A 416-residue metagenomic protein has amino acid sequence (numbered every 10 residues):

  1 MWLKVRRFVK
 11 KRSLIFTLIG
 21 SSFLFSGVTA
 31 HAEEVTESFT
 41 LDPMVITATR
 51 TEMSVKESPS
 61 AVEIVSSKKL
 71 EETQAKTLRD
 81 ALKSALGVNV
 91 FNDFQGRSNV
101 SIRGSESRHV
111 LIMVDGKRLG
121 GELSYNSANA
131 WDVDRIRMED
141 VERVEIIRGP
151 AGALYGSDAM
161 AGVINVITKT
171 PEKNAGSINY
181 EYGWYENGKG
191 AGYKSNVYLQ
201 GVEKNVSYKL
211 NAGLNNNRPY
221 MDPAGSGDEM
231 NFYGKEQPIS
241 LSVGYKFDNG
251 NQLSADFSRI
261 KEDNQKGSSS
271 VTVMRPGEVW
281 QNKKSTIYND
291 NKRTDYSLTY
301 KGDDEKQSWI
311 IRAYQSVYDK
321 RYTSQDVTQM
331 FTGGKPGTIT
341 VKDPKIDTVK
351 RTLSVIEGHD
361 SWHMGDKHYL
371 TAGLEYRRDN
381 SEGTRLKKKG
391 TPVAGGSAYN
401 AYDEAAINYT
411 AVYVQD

Functional and structural regions predicted by a protein language model:
W2-T73, D80-A85, Q200, Q237 (+4 more regions): N-terminal Sec signal peptide and the immediately downstream disordered periplasmic leader that contains the TonB box
D42, S98, G162, G176 (+5 more regions): Hydrophobic, lipid-facing positions within transmembrane beta-strands of outer-membrane proteins
T49, G149, N179-Y185, G213-N217 (+3 more regions): Outer-membrane beta-barrel pore domains and translocons
L78-A81, S98-S101, I112-M113, W131-D134 (+3 more regions): N-terminal periplasmic accessory domains that precede and gate Gram-negative outer-membrane beta-barrel machines
R79-R118: Extracytoplasmic beta-strand/coil segments of soluble accessory domains associated with Gram-negative outer-membrane
S101, R118-R148: Short acidic/polar hinge/loop motifs at secondary-structure boundaries that mediate gating or recognition
K173-N187, K194-Y288: Periplasmic-side early beta-strands and strand-to-turn transitions of outer-membrane beta-barrels
K246-I260, I287-D416: Face-selective signature of the C-terminal outer-membrane beta-barrel domain
